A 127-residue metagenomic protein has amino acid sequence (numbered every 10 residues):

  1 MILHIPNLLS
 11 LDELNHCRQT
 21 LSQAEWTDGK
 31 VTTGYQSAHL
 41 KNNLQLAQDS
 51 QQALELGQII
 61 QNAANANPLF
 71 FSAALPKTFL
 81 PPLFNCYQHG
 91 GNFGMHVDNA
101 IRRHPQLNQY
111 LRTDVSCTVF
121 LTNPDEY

Functional and structural regions predicted by a protein language model:
M1-L83: Non-heme Fe(II)/2-oxoglutarate
P68-Y127: Catalytic core of non-heme Fe(II) oxygenases with the double-stranded beta-helix
